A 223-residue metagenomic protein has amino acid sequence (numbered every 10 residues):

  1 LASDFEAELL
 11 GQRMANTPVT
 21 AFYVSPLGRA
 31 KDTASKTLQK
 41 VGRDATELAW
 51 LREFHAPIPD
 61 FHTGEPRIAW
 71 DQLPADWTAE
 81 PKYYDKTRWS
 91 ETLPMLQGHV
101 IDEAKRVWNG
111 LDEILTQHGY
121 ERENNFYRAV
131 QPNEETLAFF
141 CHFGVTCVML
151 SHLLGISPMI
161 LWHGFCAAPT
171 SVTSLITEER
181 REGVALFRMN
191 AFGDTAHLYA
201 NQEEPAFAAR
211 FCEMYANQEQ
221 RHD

Functional and structural regions predicted by a protein language model:
L1-L48: Active-site-proximal alpha-helix that buttresses catalytic centers in soluble enzyme cores
Y23, E134-C141, V145: Beta-strand elements within well-structured catalytic alpha/beta cores of enzymes that handle phosphate/sulfate esters
L27-G28, L51, G144-T146: Catalytic metal-binding/acid-base residues of hydrolase active sites
V41-H118: Phosphate-handling substructures
F54-D71, N125-T136, V148-D223: Acidic, low-complexity terminal tails and accessory targeting/binding regions of phosphate-metabolizing enzymes
V107-W108, D112-Q131, F143, C147: Alpha/beta-hydrolase fold catalytic core
